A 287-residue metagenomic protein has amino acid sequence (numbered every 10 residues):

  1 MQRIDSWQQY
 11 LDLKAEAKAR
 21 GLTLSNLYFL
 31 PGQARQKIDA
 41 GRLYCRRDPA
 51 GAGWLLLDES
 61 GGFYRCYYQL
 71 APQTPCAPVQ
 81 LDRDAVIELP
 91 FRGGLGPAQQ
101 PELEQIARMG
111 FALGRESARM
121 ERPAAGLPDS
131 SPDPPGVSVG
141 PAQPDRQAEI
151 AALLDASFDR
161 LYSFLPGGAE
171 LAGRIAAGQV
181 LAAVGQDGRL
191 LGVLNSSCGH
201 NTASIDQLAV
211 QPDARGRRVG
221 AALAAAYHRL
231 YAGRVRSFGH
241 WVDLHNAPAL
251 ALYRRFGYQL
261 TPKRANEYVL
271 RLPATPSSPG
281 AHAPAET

Functional and structural regions predicted by a protein language model:
M1-L30, S130-S163, P279-T287: Short amphipathic alpha-helix that is part of the acyltransferase structural core
S25-D84, L194-D206: Conserved donor-binding loop and adjoining core beta-sheet/short helix segment in diverse acyl/aminoacyl transferases
G32, L57-G61, S163-V180, V184-Q186 (+1 more regions): A conserved beta-strand-loop-helix scaffold within acyl/acetyltransferase catalytic domains
A50-A52, G188-G192, P248: Glycine-rich acetyl-CoA-binding "A-motif" of GNAT/NAT acetyltransferases
Q69-P135, R264-P273: Acyl-donor-binding surface of acyltransferase catalytic domains
A71-D84, V210, G216-R229, A251-R255: Conserved acetyl-CoA-binding loop-helix of GNAT-fold acetyltransferases
I87-G93, I205, F238-V242: Conserved hydrophobic beta-strand within the GNAT/NAT acetyltransferase core sheet that lines the active-site cleft
A224, N246-A249, Y268: Short glycine/proline-centered loop/turn elements that form peptide/ligand docking sites
